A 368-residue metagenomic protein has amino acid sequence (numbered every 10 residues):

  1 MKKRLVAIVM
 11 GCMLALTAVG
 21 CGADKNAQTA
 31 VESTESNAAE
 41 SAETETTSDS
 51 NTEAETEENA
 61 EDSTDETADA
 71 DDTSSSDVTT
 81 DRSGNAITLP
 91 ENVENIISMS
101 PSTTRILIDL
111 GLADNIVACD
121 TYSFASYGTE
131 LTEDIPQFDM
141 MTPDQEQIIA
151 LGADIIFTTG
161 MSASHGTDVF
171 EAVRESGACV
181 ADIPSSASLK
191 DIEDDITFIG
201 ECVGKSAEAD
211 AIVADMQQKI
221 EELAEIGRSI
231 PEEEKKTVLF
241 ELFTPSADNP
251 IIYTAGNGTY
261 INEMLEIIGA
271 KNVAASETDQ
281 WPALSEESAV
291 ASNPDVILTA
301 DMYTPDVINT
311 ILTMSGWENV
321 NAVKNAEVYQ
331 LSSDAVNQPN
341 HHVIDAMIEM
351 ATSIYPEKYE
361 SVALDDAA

Functional and structural regions predicted by a protein language model:
K3-M10, G20-T104, S206-F240, N293 (+1 more regions): Bacterial Sec-exported substrate-binding components of ABC uptake systems
D81-G84, I135-E146, E277-E286: Short helix-initiation/N-cap motifs at beta->coil->alpha
P90-V93, S100-L107, A113, Q145 (+12 more regions): Extracytoplasmic/secreted envelope proteins and their assembly/folding machinery, especially bacterial periplasmic
N95-L151, I155-S162, A270-V273, D301: A short, structured surface patch at a secondary-structure boundary
T121-A125, I251-W281: Alpha-helical, coiled-coil/dimerization segments enriched in small aliphatic residues
G160-M161, L242, E277, A300-T304 (+1 more regions): Short secondary-structure boundary segments
S164-D168, P184-F198, P231-Y260, P305: Extracytoplasmic ligand-binding site segments that recognize negatively charged/polar headgroups
D191-E201, D210, A214, E221 (+2 more regions): Structured C-terminal subdomain patch of bacterial secreted/periplasmic proteins
